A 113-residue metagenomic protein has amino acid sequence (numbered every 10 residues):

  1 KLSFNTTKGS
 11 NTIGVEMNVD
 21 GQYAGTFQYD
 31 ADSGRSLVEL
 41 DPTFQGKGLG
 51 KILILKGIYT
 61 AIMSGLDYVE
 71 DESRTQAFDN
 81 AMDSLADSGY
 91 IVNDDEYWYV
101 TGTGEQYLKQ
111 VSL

Functional and structural regions predicted by a protein language model:
N5-G25: Conserved beta-hairpin
F27, D32-T43: Conserved acetyl-CoA binding element of GNAT-fold acetyltransferases
G46-Y59: Conserved acetyl-CoA-binding loop-helix of GNAT-fold acetyltransferases
T60-R74: Conserved GNAT acetyl-CoA-binding A-motif
E72-F78, E96-W98: Short beta-alpha junction loops
D79-A86: Conserved active-site tyrosine of GNAT-family acetyltransferases
D95-L113: C-terminal "cap" of GNAT-fold acetyltransferases
